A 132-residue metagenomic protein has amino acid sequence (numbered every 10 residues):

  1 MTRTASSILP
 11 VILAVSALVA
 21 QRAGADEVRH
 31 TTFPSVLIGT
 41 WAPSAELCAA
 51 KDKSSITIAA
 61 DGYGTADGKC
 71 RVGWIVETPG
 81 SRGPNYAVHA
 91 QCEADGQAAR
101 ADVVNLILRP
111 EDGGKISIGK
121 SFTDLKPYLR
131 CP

Functional and structural regions predicted by a protein language model:
M1-V11: Bacterial N-terminal signal peptides that target proteins for export
L13-L18: Hydrophobic core
Q21-A25: Sec/Tat signal peptide C-region and signal peptidase I cleavage site
D26-T40, I58, P132: N-terminal helix-cap/turn-to-beta initiation motif at the start of protein domains
V36-A50: K/E-rich alpha-helical interaction surfaces of small helical-bundle regulatory domains
E46-L47, A87-P132: Beta-sheet ligand-binding and adhesion/scaffold domains
L47-Q91, F122: N-terminal glycine/threonine-rich, aromatic-flanked beta-hairpin/loop signature
